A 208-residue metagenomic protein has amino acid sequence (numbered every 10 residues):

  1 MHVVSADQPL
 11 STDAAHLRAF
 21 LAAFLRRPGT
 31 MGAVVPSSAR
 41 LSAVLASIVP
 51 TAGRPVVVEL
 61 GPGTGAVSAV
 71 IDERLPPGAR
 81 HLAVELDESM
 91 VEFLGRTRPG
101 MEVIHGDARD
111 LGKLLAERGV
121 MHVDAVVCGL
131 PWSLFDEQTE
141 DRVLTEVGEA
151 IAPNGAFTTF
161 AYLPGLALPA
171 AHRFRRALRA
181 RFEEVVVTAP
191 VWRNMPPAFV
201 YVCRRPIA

Functional and structural regions predicted by a protein language model:
L17-T51: Class I SAM-dependent methyltransferase Rossmann-like catalytic core, especially the SAM/SAH-binding loop
G53-G63: Conserved class I S-adenosyl-L-methionine
T64-P77: Conserved SAM-binding loop of SAM-dependent methyltransferases across substrates and taxa, primarily the Class I
D87, D107: Conserved SAM/SAH-binding beta-strand->alpha-helix loop
L94-G95: Conserved SAM-binding loop
D141-P153: A short glycine-rich, Lys/Arg-flanked "PGG" loop and its adjoining helix->strand segment in the class I
N154-A161: Conserved beta-strand signature within the Rossmann-like core of class I S-adenosyl-L-methionine
P169, R175-A208: Class I S-adenosyl-L-methionine
